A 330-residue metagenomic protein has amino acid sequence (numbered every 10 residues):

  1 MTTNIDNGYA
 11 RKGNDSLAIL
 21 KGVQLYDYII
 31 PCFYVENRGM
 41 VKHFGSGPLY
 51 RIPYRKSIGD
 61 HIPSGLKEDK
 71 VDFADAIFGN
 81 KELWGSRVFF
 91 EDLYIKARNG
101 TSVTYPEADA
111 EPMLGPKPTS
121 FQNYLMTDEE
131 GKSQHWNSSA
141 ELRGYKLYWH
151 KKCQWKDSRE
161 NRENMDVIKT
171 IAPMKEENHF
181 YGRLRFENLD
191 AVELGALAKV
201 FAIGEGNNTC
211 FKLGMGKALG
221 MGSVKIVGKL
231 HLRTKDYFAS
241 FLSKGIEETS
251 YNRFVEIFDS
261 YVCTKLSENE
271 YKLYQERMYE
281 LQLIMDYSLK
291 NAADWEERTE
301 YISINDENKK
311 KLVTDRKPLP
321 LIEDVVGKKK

Functional and structural regions predicted by a protein language model:
M1-K330: Basic, Gly/Ser/Thr-rich N-terminal segments that form RNA-phosphate-binding interfaces in CRISPR RAMP
